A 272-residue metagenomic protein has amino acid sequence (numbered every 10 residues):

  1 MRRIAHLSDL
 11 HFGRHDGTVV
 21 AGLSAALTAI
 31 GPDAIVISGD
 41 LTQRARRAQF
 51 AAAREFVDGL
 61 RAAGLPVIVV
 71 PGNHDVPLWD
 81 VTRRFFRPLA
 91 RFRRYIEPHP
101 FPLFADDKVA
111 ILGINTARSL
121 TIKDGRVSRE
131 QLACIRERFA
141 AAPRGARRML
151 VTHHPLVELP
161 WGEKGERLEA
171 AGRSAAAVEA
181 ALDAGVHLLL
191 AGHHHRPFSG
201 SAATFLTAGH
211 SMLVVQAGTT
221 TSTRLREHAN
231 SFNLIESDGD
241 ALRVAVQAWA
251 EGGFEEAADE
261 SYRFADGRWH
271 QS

Functional and structural regions predicted by a protein language model:
M1-A5, L103-G113, P143-R147, A208-L213 (+1 more regions): Beta-strand-turn-beta hairpins that frame and shape the catalytic cleft of phosphate-ester-processing enzymes
M1-G17, V127, Q131-A171, R263-S272: Mobile, glycine- and charge-enriched loop segments and immediately flanking short secondary-structure elements within
M1-G59, W79, C134: N-terminal active-site segment of His-dependent metallophosphoesterases
L7-S8, A34-D40, P66-N73, N115 (+3 more regions): Active-site neighborhood of phospho(di)ester-bond hydrolases with catalytic His/Asp-centered motifs
G13-H15, Q43-R46, V70-V81, S119-K123 (+3 more regions): Active-site environment of divalent metal-dependent phosphoester hydrolases
A52-E137, A142-R144, A180, L234: Extended active-site neighborhood of metal-dependent phosphoesterases/phosphodiesterases
G165-R243: Conserved beta-sheet core of the metallophosphoesterase superfamily
E236-S272: A short C-terminal boundary segment appended to hydrolase-like catalytic domains
